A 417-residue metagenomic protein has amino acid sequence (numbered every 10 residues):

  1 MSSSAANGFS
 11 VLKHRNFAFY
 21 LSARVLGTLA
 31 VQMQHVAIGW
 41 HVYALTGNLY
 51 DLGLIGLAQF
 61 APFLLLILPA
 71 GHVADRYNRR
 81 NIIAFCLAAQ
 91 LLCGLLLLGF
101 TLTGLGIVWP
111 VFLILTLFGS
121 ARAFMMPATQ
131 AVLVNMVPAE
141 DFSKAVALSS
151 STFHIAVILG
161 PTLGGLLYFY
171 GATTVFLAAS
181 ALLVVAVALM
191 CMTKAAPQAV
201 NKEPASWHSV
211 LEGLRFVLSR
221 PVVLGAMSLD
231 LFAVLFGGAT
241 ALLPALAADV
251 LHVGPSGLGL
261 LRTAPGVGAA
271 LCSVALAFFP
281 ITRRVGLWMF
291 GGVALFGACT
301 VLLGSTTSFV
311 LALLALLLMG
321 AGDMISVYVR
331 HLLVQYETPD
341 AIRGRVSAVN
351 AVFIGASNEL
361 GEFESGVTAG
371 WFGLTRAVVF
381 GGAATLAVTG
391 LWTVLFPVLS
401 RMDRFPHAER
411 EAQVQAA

Functional and structural regions predicted by a protein language model:
M1-A417: Alpha-helical transmembrane-bundle signature of multi-pass membrane transport and export proteins
